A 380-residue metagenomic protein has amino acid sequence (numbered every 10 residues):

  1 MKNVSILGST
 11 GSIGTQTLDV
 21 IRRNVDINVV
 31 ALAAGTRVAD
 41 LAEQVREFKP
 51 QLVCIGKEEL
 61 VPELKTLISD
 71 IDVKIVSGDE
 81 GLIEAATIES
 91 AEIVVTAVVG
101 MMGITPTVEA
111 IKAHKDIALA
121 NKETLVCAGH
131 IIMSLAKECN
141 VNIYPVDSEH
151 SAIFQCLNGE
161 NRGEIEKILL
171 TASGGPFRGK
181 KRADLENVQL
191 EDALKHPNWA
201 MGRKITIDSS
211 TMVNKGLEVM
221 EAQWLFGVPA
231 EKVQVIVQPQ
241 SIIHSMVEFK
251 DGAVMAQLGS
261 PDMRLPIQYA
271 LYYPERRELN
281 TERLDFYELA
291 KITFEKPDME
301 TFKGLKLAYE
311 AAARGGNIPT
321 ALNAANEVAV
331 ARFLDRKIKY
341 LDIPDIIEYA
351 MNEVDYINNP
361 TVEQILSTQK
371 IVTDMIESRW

Functional and structural regions predicted by a protein language model:
M1-W380: Catalytic, metal-anchored helix/loop core of enzyme active sites in primary metabolism
